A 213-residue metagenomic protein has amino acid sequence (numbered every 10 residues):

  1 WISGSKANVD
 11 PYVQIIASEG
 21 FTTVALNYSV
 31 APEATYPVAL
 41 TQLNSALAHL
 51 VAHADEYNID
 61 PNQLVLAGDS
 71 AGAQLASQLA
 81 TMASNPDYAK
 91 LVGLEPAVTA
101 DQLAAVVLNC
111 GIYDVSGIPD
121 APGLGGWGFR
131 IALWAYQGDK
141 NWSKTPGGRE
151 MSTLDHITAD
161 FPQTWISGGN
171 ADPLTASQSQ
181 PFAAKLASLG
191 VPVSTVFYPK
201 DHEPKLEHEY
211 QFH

Functional and structural regions predicted by a protein language model:
W1-H213: Alpha/beta-hydrolase superfamily serine-hydrolase fold, recognizing
